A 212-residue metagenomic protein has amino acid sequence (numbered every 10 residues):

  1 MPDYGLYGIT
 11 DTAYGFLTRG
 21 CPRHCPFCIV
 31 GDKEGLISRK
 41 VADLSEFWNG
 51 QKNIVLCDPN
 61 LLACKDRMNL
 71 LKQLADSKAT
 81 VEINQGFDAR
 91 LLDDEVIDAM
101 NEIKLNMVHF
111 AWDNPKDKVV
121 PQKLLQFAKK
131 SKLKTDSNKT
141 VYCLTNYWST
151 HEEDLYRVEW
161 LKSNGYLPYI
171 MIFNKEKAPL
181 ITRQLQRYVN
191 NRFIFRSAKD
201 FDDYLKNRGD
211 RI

Functional and structural regions predicted by a protein language model:
P2-G35, K52-D58: N-terminal pre-triad scaffold of radical SAM enzymes
P2-G5, I37-S38, K206-I212: Charged phosphate-binding loop/patch that engages nucleotide di/tri-phosphates or the phosphate backbone of nucleic
I29-L124, D136-Y147, L167-M171: Core AdoMet radical
A75, K129, E159-S163: Anion (oxyanion) recognition and catalysis
K123-Q126, L155-Y156: Charged helix-capping and loop-helix junction motifs
S131-K134: Short helix-capping segments at alpha-helix termini
L144-I212: Auxiliary Fe-S-binding modules of radical SAM enzymes
